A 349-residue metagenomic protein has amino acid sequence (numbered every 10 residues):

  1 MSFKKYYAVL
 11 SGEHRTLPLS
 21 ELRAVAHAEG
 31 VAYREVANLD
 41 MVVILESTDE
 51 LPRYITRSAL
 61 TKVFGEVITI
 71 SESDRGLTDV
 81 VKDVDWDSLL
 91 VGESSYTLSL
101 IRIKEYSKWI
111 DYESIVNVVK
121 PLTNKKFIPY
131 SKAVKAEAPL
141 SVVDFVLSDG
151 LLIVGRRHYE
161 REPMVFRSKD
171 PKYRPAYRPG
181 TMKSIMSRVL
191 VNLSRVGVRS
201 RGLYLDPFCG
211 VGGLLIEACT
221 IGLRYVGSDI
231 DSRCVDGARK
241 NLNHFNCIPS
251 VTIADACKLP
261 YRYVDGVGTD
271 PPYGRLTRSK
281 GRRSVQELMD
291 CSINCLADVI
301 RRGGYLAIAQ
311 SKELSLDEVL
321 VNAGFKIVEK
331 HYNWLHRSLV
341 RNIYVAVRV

Functional and structural regions predicted by a protein language model:
M1, W86-L89: Short boundary motifs at domain starts and secondary-structure transition points
S2-T61, I68-D83, K104-I110, A138-V142 (+1 more regions): Class I S-adenosyl-L-methionine-dependent methyltransferase catalytic core
L89-L152: A short N-terminal interaction module
